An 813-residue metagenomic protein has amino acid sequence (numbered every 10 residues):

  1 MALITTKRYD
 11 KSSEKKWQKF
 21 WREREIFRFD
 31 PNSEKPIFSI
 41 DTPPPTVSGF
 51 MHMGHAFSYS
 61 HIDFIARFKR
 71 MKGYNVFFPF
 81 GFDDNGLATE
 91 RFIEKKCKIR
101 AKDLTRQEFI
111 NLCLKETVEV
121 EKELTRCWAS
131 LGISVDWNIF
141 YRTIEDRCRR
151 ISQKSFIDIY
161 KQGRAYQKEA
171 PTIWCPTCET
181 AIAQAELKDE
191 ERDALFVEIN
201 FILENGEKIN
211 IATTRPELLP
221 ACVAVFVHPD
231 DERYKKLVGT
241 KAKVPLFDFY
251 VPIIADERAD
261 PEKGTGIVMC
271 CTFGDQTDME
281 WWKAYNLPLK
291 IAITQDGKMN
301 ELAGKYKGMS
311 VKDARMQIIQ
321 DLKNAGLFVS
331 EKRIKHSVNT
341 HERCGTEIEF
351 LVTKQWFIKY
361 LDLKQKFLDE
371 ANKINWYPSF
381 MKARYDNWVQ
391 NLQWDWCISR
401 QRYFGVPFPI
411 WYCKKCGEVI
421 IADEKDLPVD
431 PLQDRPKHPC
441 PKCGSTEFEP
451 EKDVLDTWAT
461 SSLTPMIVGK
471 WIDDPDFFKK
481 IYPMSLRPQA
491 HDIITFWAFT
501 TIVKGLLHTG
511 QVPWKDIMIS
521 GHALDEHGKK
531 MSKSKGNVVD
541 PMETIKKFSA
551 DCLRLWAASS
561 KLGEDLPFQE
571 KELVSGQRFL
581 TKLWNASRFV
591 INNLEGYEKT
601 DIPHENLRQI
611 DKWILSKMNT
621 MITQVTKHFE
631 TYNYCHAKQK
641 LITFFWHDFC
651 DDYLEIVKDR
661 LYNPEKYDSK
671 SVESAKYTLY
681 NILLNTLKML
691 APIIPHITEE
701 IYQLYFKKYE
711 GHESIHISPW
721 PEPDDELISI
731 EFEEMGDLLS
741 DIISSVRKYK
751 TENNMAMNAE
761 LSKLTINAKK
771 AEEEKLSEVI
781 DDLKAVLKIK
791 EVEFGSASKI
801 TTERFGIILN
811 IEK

Functional and structural regions predicted by a protein language model:
M1-M53, V76, V329, E342 (+2 more regions): Non-catalytic terminal extensions that flank enzyme cores
K7, K15-K16, F20-R24, E94-I209 (+9 more regions): Residue patterns forming the tRNA-binding/recognition surfaces of aminoacyl-tRNA synthetases and related DALR
P31-I93, T143, S152, I211-T214 (+4 more regions): N-terminal catalytic cores of NTP/NDP-binding nucleotidyl/phosphoryl-transfer enzymes
S33-K35, P43-P44, F77-E90, F140-C148 (+3 more regions): Short, solvent-exposed turn/loop segments enriched in Gly/Ser/Thr/Pro and often Arg
F50, A56, I209-V227, H341-R343 (+6 more regions): Conserved phosphate/anionic-ligand binding catalytic regions in large, soluble enzymes, centered on
E198, L392-A459, L463, L507-A550 (+1 more regions): Feature 926 captures the class I aminoacyl-tRNA synthetase adenylation module centered on the KMSKS loop
I209-I267, Q276-E280: Protease-associated
F247-I254, K452-Y482, H647, D651-L654: Active-site-adjacent "gating/activation" loops or surface patches in catalytic cores
